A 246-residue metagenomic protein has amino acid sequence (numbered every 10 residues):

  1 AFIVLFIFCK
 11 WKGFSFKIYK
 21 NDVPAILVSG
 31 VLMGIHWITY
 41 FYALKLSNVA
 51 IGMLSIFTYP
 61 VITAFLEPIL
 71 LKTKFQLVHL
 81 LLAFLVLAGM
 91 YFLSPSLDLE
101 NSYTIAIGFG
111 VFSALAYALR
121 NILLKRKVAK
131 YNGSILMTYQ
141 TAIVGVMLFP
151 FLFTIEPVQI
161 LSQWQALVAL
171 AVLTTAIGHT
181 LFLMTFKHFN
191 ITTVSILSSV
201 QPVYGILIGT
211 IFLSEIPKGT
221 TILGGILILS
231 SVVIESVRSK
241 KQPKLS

Functional and structural regions predicted by a protein language model:
A1-I35, P60-T63, A116-R120, M137-I155: Transmembrane alpha-helices of multi-pass small-molecule transport proteins
V4-G13, Y42, Y59-L81, V203-L223: C-terminal transmembrane-helix exit sites in multi-pass transporters
L5, L27, V31, F75-P95 (+2 more regions): Hydrophobic transmembrane alpha-helices of multi-pass small-molecule transport proteins
F8, L27-L46, Y91-F92, F109-L123 (+4 more regions): Hydrophobic alpha-helical transmembrane segments of multi-pass membrane transport proteins, especially secondary
K20-V28, F75-V86, I107, K130-Q140: Cytoplasmic-side transmembrane-helix entry/capping segments in multi-pass membrane proteins
V28-V31, T58, L81-L85, G108 (+5 more regions): Hydrophobic residues within alpha-helical transmembrane segments of multi-pass solute transporters/permease subunits
N48, K74-F75, N132-G133, N190-T193 (+1 more regions): A helix-boundary/kink motif common to multi-pass secondary transporters, especially Major Facilitator Superfamily
S239-S246: Intrinsic disorder in cytosolic terminal tails and internal cytosolic loops of multi-pass membrane transporters
